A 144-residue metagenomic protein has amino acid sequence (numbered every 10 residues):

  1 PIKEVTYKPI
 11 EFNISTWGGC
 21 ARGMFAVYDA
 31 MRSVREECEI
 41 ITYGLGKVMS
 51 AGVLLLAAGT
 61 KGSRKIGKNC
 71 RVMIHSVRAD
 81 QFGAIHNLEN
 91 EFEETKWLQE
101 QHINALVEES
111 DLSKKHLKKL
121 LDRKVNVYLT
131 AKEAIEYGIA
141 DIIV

Functional and structural regions predicted by a protein language model:
P1-V144: Terminal-region recognition feature
